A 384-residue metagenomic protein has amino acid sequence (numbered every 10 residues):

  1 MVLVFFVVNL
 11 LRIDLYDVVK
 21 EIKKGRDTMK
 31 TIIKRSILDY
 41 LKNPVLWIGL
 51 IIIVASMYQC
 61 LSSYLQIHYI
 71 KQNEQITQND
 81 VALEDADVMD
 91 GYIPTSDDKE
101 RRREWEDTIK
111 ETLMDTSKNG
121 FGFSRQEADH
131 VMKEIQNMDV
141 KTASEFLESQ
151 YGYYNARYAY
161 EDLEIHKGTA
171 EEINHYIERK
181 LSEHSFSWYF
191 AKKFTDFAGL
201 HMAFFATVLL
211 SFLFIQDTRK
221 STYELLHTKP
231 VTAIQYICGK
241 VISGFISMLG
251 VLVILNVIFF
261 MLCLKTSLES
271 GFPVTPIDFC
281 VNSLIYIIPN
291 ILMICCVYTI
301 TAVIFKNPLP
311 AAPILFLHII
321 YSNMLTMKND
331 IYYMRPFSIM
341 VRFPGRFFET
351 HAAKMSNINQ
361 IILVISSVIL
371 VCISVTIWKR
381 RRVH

Functional and structural regions predicted by a protein language model:
F5-T28: Short, Lys/Arg-enriched N-terminal segments with co-localized hydrophobic residues within the first ~10-30 amino acids
V18, S62-T112, T116, I177-F186 (+1 more regions): Terminal transmembrane helical anchor/hairpin motif
K24-I53, V383: Aromatic- and glycine-rich beta-strand/loop motifs that create alpha-glucan
D39, Q216, L264, V303 (+1 more regions): Transmembrane helix-loop junction
I52-R101, E145, R157-V208, L213 (+1 more regions): Secretory targeting signals
L83-R157: N-terminal accessory alpha/beta regions
E134-G152, H184-A198, Y223-Q235, A302-H318: Hydrophobic alpha-helical transmembrane segments
L210-K229: Transmembrane helix boundary and interhelical loop/hinge segments in multi-pass membrane proteins
